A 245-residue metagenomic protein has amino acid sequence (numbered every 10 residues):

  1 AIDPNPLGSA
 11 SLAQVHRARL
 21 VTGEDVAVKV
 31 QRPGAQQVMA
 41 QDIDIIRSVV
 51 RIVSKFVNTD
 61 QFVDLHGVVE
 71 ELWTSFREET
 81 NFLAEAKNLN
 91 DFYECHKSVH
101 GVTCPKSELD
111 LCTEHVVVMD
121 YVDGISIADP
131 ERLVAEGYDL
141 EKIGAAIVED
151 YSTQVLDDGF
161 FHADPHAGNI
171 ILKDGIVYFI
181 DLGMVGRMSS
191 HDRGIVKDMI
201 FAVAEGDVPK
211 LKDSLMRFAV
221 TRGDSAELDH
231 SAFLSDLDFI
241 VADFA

Functional and structural regions predicted by a protein language model:
A1-A245: Conserved catalytic cores of large enzyme domains
